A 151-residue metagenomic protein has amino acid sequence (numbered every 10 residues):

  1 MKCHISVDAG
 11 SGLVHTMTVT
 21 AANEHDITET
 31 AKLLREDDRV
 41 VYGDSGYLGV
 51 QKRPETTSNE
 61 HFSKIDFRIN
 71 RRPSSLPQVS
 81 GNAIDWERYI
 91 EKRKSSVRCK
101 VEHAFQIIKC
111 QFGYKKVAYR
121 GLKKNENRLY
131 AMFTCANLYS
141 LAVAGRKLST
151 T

Functional and structural regions predicted by a protein language model:
M1-S58, Y130-A136: Polybasic low-complexity intrinsically disordered regions
R39-V40, S45-K123, N127: Helix-centered, glycine/charged polyanion-binding patches within enzymatic domains that contact phosphate-containing
N127-M132, G145: Short glycine/proline-enriched turn or capping motifs at secondary-structure junctions
G145-T151: A short, flexible helix-boundary coil/loop motif
